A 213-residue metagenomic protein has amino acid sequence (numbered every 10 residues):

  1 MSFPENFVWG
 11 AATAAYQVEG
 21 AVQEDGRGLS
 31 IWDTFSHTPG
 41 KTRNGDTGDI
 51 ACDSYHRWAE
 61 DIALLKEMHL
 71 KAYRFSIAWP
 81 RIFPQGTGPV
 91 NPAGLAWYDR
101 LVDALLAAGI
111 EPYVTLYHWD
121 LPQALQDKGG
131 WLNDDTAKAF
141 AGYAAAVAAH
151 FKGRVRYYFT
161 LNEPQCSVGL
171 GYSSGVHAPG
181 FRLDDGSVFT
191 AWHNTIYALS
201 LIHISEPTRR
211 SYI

Functional and structural regions predicted by a protein language model:
M1-N91, L95, L101-A104: N-terminal structural segment of carbohydrate-active enzymes
S2-P4, L106-A107, G153, R209: Short helix-terminating capping/connector loops at secondary-structure junctions
V18, Q165, S211-Y212: Generic hydrophobic alpha-helical segments
E19, E163, E206: Acidic-residue sensor for enzyme active/binding pockets
R27-G28, N91, V176-H177, S211-Y212: Glycine-rich, phosphate-binding/catalytic loops in enzymes
I62-L201: Substrate-binding cleft and catalytic face of glycoside hydrolase catalytic domains, especially the flexible beta-alpha
H203-I213: Single conserved hydrophobic/aromatic residue that forms the stacking wall/gate of nucleotide- or nucleobase-binding
